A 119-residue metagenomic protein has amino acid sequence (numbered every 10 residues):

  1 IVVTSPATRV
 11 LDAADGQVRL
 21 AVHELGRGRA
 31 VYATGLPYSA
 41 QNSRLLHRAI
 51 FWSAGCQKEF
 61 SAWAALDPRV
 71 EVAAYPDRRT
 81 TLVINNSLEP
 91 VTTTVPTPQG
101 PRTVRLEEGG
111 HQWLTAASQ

Functional and structural regions predicted by a protein language model:
I1-Q119: A conserved amphipathic helix/loop scaffold that creates a polar/acidic microenvironment used either to coordinate
